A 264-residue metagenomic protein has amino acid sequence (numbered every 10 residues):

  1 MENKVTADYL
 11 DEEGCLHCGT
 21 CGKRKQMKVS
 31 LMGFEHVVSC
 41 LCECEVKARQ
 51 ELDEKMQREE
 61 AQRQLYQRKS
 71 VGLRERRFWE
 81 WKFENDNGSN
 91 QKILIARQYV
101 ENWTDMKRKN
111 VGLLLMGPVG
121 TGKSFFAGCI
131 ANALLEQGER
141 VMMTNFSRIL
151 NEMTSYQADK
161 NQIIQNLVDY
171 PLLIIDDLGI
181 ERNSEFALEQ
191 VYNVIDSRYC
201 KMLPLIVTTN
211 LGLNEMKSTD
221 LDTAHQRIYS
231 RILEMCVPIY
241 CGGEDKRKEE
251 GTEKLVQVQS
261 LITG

Functional and structural regions predicted by a protein language model:
M1-N90, G251-G264: A short, basic N-terminal segment
G22-K25, I93, K107, C241 (+2 more regions): Metal- and O2-centered redox machinery and metal/ROS homeostasis
G72-L73, W79, N85-L113: Pre-Walker A (pre-P-loop) alpha-helix and adjacent loop at the N terminus of AAA/AAA+ ATPase modules, a conserved
I93-V100, N132-L172, R182-E189: Short glycine-rich substrate-engagement loop in P-loop NTPases that contacts/grips substrate
R108-A127: Walker A/P-loop nucleotide-binding motif
N110-L114, R140-V141, L172, P204: Residue-level preference for the first positions of well-ordered beta-strands
L150-M153, E181-G264: Replace "adjacent to P-loop NTPase cores in ATP/GTP-dependent enzymes" with "adjacent to NTP-binding cores
D177-L178: Walker B catalytic acidic pair
